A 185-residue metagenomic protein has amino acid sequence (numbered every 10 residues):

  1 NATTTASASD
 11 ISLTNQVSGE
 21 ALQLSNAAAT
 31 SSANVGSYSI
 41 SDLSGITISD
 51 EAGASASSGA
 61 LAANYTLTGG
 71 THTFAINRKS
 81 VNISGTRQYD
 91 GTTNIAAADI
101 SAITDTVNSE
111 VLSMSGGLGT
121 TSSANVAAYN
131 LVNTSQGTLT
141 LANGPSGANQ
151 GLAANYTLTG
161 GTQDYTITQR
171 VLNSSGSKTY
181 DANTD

Functional and structural regions predicted by a protein language model:
A2-D185: Short loop/turn motifs that initiate or flank beta-strands
